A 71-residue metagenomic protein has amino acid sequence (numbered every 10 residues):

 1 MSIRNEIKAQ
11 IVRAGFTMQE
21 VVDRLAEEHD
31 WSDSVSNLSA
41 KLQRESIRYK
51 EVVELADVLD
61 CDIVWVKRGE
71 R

Functional and structural regions predicted by a protein language model:
M1-E20, R24: A short, Lys/Arg-rich alpha-helix, primarily the initiator
K8, V12, A26-S32, E70: Catalytic phosphate/metal-binding cores of nucleic-acid and nucleotide-processing enzymes, i.e., regions that mediate
E28-S46: Recognition helix of helix-turn-helix/homeodomain-like DNA-binding domains that insert into the DNA major groove
K50-V64: DNA major-groove recognition helix of helix-turn-helix/homeodomain DNA-binding modules
